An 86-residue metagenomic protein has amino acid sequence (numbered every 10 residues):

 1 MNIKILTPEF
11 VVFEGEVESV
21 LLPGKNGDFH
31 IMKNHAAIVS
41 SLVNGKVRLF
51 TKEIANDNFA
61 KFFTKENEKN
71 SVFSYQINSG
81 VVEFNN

Functional and structural regions predicted by a protein language model:
N2-N86: Compact, glycine-rich, soluble single-domain proteins
